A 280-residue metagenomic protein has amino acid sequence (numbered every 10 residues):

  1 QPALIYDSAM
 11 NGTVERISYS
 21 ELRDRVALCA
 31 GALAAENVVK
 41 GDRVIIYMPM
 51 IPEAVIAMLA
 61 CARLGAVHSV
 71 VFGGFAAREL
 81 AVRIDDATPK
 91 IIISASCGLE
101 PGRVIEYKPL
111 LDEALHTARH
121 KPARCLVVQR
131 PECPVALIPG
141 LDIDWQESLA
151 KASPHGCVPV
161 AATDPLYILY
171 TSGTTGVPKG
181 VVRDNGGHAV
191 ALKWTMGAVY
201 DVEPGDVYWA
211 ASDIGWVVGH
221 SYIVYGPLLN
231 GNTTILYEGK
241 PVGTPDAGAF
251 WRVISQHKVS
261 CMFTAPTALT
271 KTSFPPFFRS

Functional and structural regions predicted by a protein language model:
P2, C125-V128, C133-Y170, V177 (+2 more regions): Conserved pre-ATP/AMP-binding loop-to-beta segment of ANL
L4-L59, A76-A81, G140-E147, D184-G186: Conserved AMP-binding/adenylate-forming core of the ANL superfamily
A30, A81, C157, G248-W251 (+1 more regions): Short hydrophobic/charged patches on amphipathic alpha-helices used for structural packing and interfaces
A30, R43, P49-A77, A87-I92 (+4 more regions): A short helix-loop-beta submotif of the ANL/AMP-binding
V44, C61, P165, T171-T174 (+3 more regions): Conserved S/T- and glycine-rich ATP-binding loop of Class I adenylate-forming
M48, S69-D85, C97-E106, D213 (+1 more regions): ATP-dependent adenylate-forming carboxylate-activation enzymes
R63-E147, P266, F277: Structural core segment of the AMP-binding/adenylate-forming
A189-V207, V217-C261, P275: Conserved AMP-binding/adenylation subdomain of ANL enzymes
